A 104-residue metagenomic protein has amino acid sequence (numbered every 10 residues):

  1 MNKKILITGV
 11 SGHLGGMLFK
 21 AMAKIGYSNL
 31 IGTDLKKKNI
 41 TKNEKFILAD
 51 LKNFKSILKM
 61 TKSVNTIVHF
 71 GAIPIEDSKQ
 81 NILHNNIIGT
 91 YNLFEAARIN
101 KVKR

Functional and structural regions predicted by a protein language model:
K3-I25: N-terminal Rossmann NAD(P)H-binding glycine-rich loop of SDR-like oxidoreductase domains
K4, N65-T66, R104: Structural motif
L6, I31, I47, L83: Conserved Rossmann-like nucleotide-binding pocket used by diverse enzymes that bind dinucleotide cofactors
V10, Y27, N43-E44, V64: Short, well-ordered alpha-helix to beta-strand connector turns
Y27-K36: Conserved glycine-rich Rossmann-like NAD(P)H-binding loop of the short-chain dehydrogenase/reductase
T41-N53: Rossmann-fold cofactor-recognition segment
L51-N85, A96: NAD(P)H-binding glycine-rich loop region in Rossmannoid oxidoreductase-like domains and their noncatalytic homologs
N92-R104: Conserved Rossmann-fold NAD(P)-dependent oxidoreductase catalytic core, especially the SDR/UDP-sugar
